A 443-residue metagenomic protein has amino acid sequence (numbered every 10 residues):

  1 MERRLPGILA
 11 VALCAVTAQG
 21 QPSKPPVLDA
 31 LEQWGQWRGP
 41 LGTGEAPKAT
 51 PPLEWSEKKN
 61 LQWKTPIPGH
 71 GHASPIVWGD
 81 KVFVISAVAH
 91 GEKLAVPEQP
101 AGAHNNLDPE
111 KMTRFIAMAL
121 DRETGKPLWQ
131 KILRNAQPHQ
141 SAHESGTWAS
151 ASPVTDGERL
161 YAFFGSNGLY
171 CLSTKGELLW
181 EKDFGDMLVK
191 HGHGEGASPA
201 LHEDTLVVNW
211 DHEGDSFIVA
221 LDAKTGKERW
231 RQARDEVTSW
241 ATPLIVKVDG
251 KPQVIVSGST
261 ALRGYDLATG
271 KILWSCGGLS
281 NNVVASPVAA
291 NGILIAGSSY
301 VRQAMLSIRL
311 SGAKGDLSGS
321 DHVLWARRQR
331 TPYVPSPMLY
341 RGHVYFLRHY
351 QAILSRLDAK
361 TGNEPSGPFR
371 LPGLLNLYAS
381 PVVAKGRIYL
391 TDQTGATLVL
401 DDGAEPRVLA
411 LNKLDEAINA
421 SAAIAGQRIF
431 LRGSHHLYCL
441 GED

Functional and structural regions predicted by a protein language model:
M1-R4: Positively charged n-region of N-terminal signal peptides that target proteins for export
P6-G7, L41: Sequence-pattern detector for short linear motifs and compositional/periodic biases rather than a specific fold
G7-V16: Bacterial N-terminal signal peptides
Q19-D443: Noncatalytic, solvent-exposed loop/strand surfaces of beta-propeller-type extracellular/periplasmic domains
